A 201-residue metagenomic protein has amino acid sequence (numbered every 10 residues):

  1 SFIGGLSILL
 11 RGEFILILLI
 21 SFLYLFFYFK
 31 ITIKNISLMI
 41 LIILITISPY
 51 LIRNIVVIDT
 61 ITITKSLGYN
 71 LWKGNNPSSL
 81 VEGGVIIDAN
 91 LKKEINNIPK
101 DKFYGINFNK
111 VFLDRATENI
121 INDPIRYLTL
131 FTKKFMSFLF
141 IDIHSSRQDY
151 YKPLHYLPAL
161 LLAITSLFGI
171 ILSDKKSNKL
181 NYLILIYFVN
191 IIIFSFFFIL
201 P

Functional and structural regions predicted by a protein language model:
S1-R11, S21-F22, I42-T46, Y50: Membrane-interface alpha helices of multi-pass inner-membrane proteins
F2, E13-Y28, K65: Transmembrane-embedded, aromatic-rich helix segments that form part of the hydrophobic channel/pocket engaging
F2-G4, L38, L44-I45, P158-L167 (+1 more regions): Transmembrane alpha-helix segments characteristic of polytopic inner-membrane glycan-assembly/cell-envelope
I8-E13, I17, I55-I58, Q148-Y151 (+3 more regions): Membrane-interface catalytic loops of GT-C/OST-like multi-pass glycosylation enzymes that act
L23-I31, I170-K176: Structural signal for the C-terminal ends of transmembrane alpha-helices and the immediately following loop
F29-L41: Membrane-interfacial entry segments at the cytosolic side of transmembrane helices
I58-M136: Membrane-proximal stem/loop segments at transmembrane-domain junctions that anchor or position
F112, E118-I184: Membrane-interface anchor segments at the N-terminal boundary of transmembrane helices in multi-pass membrane enzymes
